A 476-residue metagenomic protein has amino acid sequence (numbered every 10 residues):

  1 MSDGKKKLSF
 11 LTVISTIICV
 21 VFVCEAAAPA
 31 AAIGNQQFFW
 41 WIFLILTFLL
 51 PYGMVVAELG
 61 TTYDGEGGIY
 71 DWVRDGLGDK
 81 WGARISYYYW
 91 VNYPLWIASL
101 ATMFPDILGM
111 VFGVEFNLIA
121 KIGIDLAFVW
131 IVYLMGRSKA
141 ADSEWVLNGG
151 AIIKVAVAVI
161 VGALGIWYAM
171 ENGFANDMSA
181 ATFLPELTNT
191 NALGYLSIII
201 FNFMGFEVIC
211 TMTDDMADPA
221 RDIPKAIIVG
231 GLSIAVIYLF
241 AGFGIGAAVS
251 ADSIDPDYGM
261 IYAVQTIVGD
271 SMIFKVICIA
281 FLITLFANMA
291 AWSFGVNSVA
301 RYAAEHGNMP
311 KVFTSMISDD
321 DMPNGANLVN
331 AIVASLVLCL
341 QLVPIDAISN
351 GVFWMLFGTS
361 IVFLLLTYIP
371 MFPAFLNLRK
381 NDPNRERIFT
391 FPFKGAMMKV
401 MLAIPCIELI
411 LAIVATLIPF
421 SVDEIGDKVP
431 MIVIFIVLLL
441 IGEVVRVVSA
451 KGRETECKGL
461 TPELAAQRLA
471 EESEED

Functional and structural regions predicted by a protein language model:
M1-F43, L49-A57, Y63-E66, A180 (+2 more regions): Membrane-interface "cap" regions at the ends of multi-pass membrane proteins
M1-K7, F372-V400, P419-D476: Terminal cytosolic tails of multi-pass membrane transporters, especially the segment immediately following the final
S2-L11, I124-L126, A217-R221, K225 (+3 more regions): Loop-to-transmembrane helix boundary motifs in multi-pass membrane proteins
A31-A32, P51-V129, L134-R137, L282-V299 (+4 more regions): Hydrophobic transmembrane alpha-helices that form the core helical bundles of multi-pass secondary transporters
Q36-F39, A120, N148-C278: Helix-loop-helix junctions that connect adjacent transmembrane segments in multi-pass membrane transporters
D71-W72, G78, M110-V114, I228-A290 (+1 more regions): TM-loop-TM module centered on a large, flexible mid-protein loop between adjacent transmembrane helices in multi-pass
Y88-T102, F203, V208-D215, S271-K311 (+2 more regions): Membrane-helix boundary/coupling elements in multi-pass transport proteins
I119-F174, L187, M204, I227-L232 (+4 more regions): Membrane-interface loop-to-helix entry segments
